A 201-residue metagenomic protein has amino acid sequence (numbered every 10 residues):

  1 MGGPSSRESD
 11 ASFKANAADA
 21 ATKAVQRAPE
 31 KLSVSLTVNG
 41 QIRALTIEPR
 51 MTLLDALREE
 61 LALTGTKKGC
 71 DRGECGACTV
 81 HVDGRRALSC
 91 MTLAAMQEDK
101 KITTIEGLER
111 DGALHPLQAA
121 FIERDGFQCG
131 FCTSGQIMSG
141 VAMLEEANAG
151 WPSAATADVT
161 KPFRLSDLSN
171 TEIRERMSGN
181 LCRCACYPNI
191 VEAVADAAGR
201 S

Functional and structural regions predicted by a protein language model:
M1-S201: Signature of N-terminal electron-transfer/Fe-S-associated modules in redox systems
